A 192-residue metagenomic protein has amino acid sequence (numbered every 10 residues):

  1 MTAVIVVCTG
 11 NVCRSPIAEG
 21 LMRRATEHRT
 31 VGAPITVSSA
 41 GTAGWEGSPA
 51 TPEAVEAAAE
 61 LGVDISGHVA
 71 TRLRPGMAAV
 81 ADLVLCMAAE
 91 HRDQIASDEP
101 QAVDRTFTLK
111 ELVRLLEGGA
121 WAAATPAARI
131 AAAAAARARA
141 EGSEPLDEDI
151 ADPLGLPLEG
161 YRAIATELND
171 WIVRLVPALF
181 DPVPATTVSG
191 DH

Functional and structural regions predicted by a protein language model:
M1-H192: Short polar/charged helix/loop
